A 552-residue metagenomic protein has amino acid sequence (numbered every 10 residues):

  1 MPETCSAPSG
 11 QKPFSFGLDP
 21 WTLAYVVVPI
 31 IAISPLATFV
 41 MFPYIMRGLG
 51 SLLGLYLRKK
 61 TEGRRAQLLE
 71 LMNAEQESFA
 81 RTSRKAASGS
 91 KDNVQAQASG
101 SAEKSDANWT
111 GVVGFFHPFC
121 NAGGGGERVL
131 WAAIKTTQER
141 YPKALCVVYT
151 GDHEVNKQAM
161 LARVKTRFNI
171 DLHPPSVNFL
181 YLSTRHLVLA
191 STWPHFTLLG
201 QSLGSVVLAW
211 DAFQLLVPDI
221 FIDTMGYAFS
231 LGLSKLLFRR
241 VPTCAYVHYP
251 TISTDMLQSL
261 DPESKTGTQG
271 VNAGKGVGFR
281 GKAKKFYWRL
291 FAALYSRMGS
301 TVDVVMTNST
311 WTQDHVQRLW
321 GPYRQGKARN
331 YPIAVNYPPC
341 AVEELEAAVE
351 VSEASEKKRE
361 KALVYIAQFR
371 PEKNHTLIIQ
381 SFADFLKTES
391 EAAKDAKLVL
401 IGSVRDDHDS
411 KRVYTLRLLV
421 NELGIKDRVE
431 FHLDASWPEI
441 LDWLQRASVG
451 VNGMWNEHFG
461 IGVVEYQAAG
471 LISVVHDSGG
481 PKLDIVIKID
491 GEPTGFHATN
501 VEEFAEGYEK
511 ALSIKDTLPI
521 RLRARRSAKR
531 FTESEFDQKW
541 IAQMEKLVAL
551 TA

Functional and structural regions predicted by a protein language model:
F115, V304-M306, C340, E350-K373 (+2 more regions): Conserved donor-binding/catalytic core segment of Leloir-type glycosyltransferases
T150-V155, K394-R417, I425-K426: Glycosyltransferase donor-sugar binding loop
W210-D211, T251, E263, G267-V305 (+1 more regions): Membrane-proximal helix-turn-helix segments that form the acceptor-binding/catalytic region of lipid-linked
S410-P438, A552: Nucleotide-activated donor-binding/catalytic signature segment of Leloir-type glycosyltransferases, i.e., the conserved
W455: Aromatic "clamp/platform" in nucleotide-sugar-dependent glycosyltransferases that forms part of the donor/acceptor
I472-H476, K482, V486: Short hydrophobic beta-strand element within catalytic cores of glycosyltransferases and related nucleotide-activated
L483-K510: Change "using UDP/GDP/dTDP sugars" to "using nucleotide sugars
T499, L512, D516-A552: A charged, aromatic-enriched C-terminal amphipathic alpha-helix characteristic of glycosyltransferases across folds
